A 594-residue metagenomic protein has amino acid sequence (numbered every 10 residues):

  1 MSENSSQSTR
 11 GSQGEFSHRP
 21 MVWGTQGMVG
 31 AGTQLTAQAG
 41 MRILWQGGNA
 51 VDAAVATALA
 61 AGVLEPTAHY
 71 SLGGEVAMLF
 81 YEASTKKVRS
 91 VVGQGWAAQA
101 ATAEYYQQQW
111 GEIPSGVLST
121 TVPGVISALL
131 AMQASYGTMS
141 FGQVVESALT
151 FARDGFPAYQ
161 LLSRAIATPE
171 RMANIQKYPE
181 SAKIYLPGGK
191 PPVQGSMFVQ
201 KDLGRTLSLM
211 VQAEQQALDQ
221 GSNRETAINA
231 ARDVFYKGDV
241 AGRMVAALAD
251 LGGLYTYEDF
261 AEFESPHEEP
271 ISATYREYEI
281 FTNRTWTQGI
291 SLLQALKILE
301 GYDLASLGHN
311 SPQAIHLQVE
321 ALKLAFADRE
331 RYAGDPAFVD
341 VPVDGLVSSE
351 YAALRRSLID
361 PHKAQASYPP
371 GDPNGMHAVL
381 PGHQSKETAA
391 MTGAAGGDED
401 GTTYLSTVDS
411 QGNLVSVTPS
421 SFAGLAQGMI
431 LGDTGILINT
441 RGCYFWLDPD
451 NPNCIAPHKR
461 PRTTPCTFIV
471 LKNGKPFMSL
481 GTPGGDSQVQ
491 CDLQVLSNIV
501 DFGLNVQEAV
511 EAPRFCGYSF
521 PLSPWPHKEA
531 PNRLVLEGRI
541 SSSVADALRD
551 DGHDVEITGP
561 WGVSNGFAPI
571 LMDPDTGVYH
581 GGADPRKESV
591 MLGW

Functional and structural regions predicted by a protein language model:
S2-R42, G48-A230, F235-T287, V347 (+2 more regions): Noncatalytic scaffold domains of N-terminal-nucleophile
Q7, G253, G301-S420, D433-T434 (+1 more regions): Internal maturation/activation junctions in enzymes
Q38, I43-L44, S127-S135, A231-K237 (+2 more regions): Alpha-helical support elements that line or immediately flank enzyme active sites and cofactor-binding pockets
V51, V63-S90, A246, L251-T256 (+5 more regions): Active-site rim segments in enzyme catalytic domains, especially the processed small/beta chain of N-terminal
Q176, G289-A305, G396, V470-M478 (+1 more regions): M16/insulysin-pitrilysin zinc metalloprotease superfamily fold
H267, E399-T402, T463-P465: Short, small/polar residue-rich loop motifs at catalytic or cofactor-binding pockets
Q411, P457-R460, D492-L493, D501-G562: Extended C-terminal subregions enriched in glycine
